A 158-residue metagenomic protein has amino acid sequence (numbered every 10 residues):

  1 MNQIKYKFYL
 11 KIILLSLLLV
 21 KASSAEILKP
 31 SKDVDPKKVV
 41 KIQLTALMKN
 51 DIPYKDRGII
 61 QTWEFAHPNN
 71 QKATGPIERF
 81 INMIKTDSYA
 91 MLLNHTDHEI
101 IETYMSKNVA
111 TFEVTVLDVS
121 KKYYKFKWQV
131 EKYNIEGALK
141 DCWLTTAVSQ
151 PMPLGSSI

Functional and structural regions predicted by a protein language model:
N2-I12: Bacterial N-terminal signal peptides that target proteins for export
K11-K21: Bacterial N-terminal signal peptides
A22-I27: Boundary at the C-terminal end of the N-terminal hydrophobic targeting segment
P30-K32: TPR-adjacent "capping" and linker segments in tetratricopeptide-repeat scaffold/adaptor proteins
D35-D51, Q61, F65: Short, aromatic-enriched amphipathic alpha-helices that serve as compact interaction elements
P53-K107: Short solvent-exposed beta->alpha transition segments
T103-I158: Exposed beta-sheet edge and beta->alpha loop/turn motif
